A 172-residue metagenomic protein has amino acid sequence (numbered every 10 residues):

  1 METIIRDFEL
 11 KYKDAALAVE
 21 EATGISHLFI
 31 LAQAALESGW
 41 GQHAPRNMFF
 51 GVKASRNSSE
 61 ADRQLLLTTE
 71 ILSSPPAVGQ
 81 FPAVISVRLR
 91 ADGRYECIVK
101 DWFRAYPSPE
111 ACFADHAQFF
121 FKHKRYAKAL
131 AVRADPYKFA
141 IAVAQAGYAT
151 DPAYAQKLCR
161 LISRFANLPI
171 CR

Functional and structural regions predicted by a protein language model:
M1-R172: Catalytic cores of secreted/periplasmic lytic hydrolases that degrade extracellular macromolecules
